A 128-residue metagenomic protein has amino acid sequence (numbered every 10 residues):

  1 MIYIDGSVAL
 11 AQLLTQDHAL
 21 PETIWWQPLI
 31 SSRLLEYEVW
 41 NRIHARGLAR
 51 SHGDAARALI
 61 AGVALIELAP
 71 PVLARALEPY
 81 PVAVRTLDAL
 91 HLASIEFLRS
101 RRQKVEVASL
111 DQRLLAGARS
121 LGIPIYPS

Functional and structural regions predicted by a protein language model:
M1, S31-S32, E36, F97-S128: Acidic, PIN/NYN-like endoribonuclease modules and their adjacent C-terminal/linker elements
M1-L35, I43-A58, I123: Short, well-structured N-terminal submotif of metal-dependent ribonuclease cores
I4, S31, E67, T86-A89 (+1 more regions): Short beta-strand scaffold positions
A9, L35, V72, H91 (+1 more regions): Alpha-helix capping/helix-boundary segments
A11, N41, A74, L115-A116: Alpha-helical elements of the RecA-like P-loop NTPase motor core of helicases
L29, A64-I66, I125: Short secondary-structure junctions
A61-S94: Acidic catalytic patch
